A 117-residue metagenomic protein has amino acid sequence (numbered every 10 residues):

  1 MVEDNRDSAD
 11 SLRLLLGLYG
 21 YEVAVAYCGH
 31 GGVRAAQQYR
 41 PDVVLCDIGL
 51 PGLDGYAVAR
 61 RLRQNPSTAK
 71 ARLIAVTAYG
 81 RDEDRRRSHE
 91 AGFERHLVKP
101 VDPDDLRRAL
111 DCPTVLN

Functional and structural regions predicted by a protein language model:
D4, C28-G31, D54-R60, D102: Acidic catalytic/metal-coordinating carboxylates
R6-A24: Two-component/phosphorelay signaling modules centered on CheY-like receiver
R34, Y56-A69, L110: Short amphipathic alpha-helix used as the core "switch/output" element in two-component signaling
Y39-L45, L50: Active-site beta3 strand of CheY-like receiver
P51, A69, R81: The feature encodes the CheY-like receiver
V101-L110: C-terminal output helix
